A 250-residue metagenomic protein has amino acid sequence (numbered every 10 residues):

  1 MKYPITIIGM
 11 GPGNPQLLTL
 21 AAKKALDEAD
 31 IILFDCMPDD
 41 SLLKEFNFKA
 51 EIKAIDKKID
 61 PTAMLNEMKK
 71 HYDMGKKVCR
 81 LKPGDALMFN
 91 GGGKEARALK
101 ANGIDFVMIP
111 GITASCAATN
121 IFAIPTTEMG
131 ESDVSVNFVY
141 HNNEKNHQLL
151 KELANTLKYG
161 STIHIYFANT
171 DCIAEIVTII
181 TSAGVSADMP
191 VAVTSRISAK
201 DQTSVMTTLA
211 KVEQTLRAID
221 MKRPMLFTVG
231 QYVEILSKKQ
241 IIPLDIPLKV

Functional and structural regions predicted by a protein language model:
M1-I112, E213, M225: Class I S-adenosyl-L-methionine
Y3-I7, D73-V78, Q148-V250: A contiguous loop/helix-start segment that scaffolds small-molecule binding in enzyme catalytic cores
N14, D85-Y159, T203-M206: Class I SAM-dependent methyltransferase SAM-binding "motif I" and its flanking Rossmann-like core
L18-L20, A117-N120, I176: Short hydrophobic alpha-helical segments that form membrane-spanning helices or hydrophobic packing faces of helical
D30-I32, P125, I163: Short, well-ordered beta-strand core segments
D35-M37, D56-K57, Y140-H141, Y166-T170 (+1 more regions): Structural motif
A50-K57, G103-V107, T126-S135, S186-V193: Short hydrophobic/aromatic-enriched beta-strand-loop microsegments
D60-E67, G130-N146, L216-P224: Short, basic, helix/turn surface patches
